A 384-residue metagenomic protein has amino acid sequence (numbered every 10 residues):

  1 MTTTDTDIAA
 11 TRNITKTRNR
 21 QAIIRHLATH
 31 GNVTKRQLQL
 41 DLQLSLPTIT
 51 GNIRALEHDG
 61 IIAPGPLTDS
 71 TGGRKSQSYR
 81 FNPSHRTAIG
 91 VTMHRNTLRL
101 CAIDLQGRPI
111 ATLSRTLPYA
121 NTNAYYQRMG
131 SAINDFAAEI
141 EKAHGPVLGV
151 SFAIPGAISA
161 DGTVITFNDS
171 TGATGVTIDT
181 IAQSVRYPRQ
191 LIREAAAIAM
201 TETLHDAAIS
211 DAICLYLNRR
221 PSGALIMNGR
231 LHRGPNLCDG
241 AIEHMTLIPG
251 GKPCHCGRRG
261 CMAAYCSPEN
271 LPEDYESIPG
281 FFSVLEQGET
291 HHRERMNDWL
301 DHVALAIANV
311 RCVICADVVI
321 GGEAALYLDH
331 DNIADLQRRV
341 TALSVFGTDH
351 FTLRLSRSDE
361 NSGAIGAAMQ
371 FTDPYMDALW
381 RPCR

Functional and structural regions predicted by a protein language model:
M1-K75, Y79, L379-R384: Nucleotide/phosphate-binding catalytic cleft detector across ATP-hydrolyzing and phosphate-transferring enzymes
D5, R12, T17, R25-A28 (+2 more regions): Glycine-rich phosphate-binding/hydrolytic loop that grips phosphoryl groups
P64-A88, R193-C214: Conserved phosphate-binding catalytic cores of ATP/NTP-utilizing and phosphoryl-transfer enzymes
G73-T112, C214-M227: Gly/Thr-rich phosphate-binding beta-strand-loop-beta motif of the actin/hexokinase/Hsp70
P109, L113-D211, D329-A342: Glycine-rich phosphate-binding loop and adjoining helix at the ATP-binding site of ATP-dependent phosphoryl-transfer
T112-S114, N121, Q183-H291: Glycine/GP-enriched mid-protein hinge/lid loop-to-helix segment characteristic of carbohydrate kinases
A124-E141, Y265, N270-D329, L355-S356 (+1 more regions): Adenine-nucleotide phosphate-binding core of ATP-dependent small-molecule kinases
